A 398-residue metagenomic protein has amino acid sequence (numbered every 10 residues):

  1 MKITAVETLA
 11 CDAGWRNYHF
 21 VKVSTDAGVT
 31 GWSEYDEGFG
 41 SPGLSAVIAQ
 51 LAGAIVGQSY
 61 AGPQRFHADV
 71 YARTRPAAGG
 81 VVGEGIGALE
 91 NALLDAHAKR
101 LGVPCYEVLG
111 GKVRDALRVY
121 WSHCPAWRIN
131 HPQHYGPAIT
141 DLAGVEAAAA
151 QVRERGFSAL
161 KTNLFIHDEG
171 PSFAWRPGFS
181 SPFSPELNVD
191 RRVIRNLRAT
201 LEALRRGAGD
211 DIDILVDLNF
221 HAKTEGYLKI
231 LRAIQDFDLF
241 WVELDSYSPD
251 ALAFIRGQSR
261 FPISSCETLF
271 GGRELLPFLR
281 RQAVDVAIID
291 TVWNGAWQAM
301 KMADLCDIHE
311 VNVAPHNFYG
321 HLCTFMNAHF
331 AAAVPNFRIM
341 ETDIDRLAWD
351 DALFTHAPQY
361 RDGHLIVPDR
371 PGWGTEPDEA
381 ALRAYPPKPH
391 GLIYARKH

Functional and structural regions predicted by a protein language model:
M1-E37, R346-D351, L392: Structured beta-strand/loop patches that form or line metal/cofactor-binding pockets in enzymes
I3, G28, L51, L89 (+8 more regions): Conserved, mostly hydrophobic/aromatic
D26-V103: Metal- or metallocofactor-binding catalytic centers and their adjacent structured scaffolds across diverse enzyme
Y35, W121-H123, T162-L164, V216-F220 (+5 more regions): A cross-domain feature marking catalytic cores of carbohydrate-active enzymes and several ubiquitous metabolic/repair
A46, L51-G53, R65, R232-L239 (+1 more regions): Shared catalytic-loop signature of beta/alpha-barrel
H97, G102-P104, V145-G156, G374: Short amphipathic alpha-helices and their capping/turn segments at secondary-structure boundaries
A116, Y120-P249, A253: Metal-dependent enolase-superfamily TIM-barrel catalytic cores that perform enediolate-based chemistry
W373-H398: Extended hydrophobic packing segments that form well-structured cores
